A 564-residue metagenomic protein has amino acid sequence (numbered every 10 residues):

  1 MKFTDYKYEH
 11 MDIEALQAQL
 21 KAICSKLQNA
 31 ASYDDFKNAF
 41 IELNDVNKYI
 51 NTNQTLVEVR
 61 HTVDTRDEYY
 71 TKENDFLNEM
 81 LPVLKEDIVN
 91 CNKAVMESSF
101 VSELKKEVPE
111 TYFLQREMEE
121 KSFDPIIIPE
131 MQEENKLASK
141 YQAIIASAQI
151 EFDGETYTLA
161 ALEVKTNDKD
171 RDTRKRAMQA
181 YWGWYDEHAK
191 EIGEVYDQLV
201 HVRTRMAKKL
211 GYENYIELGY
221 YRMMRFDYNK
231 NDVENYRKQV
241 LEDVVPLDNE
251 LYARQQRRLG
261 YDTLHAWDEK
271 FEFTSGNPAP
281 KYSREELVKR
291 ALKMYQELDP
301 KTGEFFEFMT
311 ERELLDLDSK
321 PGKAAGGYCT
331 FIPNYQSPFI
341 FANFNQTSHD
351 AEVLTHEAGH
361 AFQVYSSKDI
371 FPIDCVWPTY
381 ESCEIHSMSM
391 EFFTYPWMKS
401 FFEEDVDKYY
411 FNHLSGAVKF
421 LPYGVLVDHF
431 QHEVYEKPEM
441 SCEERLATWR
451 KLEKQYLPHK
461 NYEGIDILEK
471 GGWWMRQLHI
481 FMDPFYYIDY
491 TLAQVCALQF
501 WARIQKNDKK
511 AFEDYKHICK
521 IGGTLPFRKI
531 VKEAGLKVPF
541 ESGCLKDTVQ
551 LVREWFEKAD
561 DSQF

Functional and structural regions predicted by a protein language model:
M1-N277, R290: A well-structured
F113, E117, L354, F362 (+6 more regions): C-terminal, non-catalytic "cap/extension" segments appended to globular domains
E242-D243, S367, P378-V406, H413-S415 (+3 more regions): Post-HExxH zinc-binding segment in Zn-dependent metallohydrolases
T263-R290, Q363, V418-F420, V425: Long, K/E/R/D-enriched contiguous segments that form extended
A279-P280, Y335-T355: Short pre-active-site segment immediately N-terminal to the catalytic Zn-binding motif
P280-K281, L315-S337: Catalytic zinc-binding patch centered on the HExxH motif and its immediate surroundings that defines zinc-dependent
F339-N343, I370-Y380, Y409-G416, V434-Y435: Short beta-alpha connecting loops at secondary-structure transitions that line or flank enzyme active sites
G359-I373, F393: Catalytic Zn2+-binding segment of zinc metalloproteases
